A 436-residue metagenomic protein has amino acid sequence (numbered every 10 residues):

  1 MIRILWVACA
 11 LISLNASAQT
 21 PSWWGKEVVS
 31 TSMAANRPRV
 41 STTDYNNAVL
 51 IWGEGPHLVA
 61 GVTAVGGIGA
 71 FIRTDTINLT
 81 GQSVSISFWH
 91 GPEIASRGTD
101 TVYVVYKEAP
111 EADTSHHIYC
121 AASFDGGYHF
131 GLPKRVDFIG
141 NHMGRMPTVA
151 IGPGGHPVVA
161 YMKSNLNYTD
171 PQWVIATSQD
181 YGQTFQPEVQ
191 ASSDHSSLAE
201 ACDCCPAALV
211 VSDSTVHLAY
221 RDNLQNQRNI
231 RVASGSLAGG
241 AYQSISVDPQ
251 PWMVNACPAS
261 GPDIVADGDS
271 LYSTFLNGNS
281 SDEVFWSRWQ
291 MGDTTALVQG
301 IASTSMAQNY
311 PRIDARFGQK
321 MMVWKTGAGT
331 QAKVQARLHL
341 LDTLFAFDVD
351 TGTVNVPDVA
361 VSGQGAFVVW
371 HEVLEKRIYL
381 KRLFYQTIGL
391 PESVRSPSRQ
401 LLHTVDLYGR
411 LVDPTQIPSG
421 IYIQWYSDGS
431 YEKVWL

Functional and structural regions predicted by a protein language model:
I4-L14: Sec-dependent N-terminal signal peptides
Q19-Q386: Extracellular, repeat-based ectodomains that mediate carbohydrate processing or recognition
G55, H339-L341, Y408, W425-D428: Short strand-coil-strand connectors
V254, L383-V412: Residue-level detector of functionally pivotal "anchor" positions at catalytic/ligand-binding pockets or at interdomain
Q416-P418: Surface-exposed, short loops/turns at beta-strand junctions within beta-sandwich domains
I421-L436: C-terminal tail/sorting-segment detector
